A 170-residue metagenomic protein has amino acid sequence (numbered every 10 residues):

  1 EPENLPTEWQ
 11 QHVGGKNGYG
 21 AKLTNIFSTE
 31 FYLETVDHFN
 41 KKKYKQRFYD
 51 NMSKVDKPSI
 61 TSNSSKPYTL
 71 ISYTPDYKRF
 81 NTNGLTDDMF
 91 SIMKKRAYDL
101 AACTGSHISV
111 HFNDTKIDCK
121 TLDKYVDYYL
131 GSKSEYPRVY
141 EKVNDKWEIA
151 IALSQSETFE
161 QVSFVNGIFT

Functional and structural regions predicted by a protein language model:
P2-T121: GHKL-type ATPase core
S91, K95-A102, S106-T170: GHKL/Histidine-kinase-like ATPase module
